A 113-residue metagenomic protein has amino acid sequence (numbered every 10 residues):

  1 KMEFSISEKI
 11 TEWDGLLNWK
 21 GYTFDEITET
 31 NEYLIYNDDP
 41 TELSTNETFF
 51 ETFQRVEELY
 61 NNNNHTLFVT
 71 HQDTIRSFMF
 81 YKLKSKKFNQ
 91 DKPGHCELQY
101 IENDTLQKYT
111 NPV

Functional and structural regions predicted by a protein language model:
K1, I27-T28, E57-N64, Y100-I101: Alpha-helix C-terminal capping segments
K1-E32, L83, P93: Phosphate-coordination/substrate-recognition cap region in phosphate-metabolizing enzymes
E29-E51: Short glycine/proline- and acidic residue-enriched helix-loop micro-motifs that form flexible lids or anion-recognition
T48, T52-Y60: Alpha-helical packing segments of well-folded alpha/beta enzyme cores
N62, Y81-S85: Active-site catalytic microenvironments for nucleophilic, acid-base chemistry
N63-D73: Generic beta-sheet signal
S77-F78: Phosphate- and divalent-cation-binding pockets in alpha/beta enzyme and binding domains that engage nucleotide-derived
S85-T110: Domain-level recognition of soluble alpha/beta enzyme cores, biased toward histidine phosphatases/phosphomutases
